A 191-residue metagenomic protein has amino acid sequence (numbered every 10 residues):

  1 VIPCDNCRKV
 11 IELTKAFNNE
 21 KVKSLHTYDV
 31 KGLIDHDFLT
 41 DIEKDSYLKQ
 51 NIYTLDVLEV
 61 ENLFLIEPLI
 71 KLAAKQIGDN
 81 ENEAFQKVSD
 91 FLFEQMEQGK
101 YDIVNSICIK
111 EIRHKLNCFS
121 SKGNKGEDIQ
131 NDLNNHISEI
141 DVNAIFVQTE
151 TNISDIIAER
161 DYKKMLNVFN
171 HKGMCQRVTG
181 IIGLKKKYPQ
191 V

Functional and structural regions predicted by a protein language model:
V1-E59, A74: Conserved helicase/translocase motor-coupling segment
D41-I42, Y47-V191: C-terminal accessory helical subdomains adjacent to catalytic cores in phosphodiester- and nucleotide-handling enzymes
